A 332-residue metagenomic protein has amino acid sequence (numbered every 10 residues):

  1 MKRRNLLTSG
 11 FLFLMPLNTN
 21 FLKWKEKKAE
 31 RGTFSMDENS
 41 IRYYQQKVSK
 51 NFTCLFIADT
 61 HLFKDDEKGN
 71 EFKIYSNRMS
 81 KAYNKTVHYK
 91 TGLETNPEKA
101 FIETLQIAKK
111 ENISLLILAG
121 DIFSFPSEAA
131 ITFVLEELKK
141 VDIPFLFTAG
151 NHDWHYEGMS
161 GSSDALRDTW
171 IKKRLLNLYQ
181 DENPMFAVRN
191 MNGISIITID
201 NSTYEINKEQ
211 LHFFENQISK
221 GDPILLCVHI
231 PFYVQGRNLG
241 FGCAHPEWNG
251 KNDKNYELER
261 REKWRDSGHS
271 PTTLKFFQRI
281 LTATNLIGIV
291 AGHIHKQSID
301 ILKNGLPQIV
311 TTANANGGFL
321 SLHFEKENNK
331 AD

Functional and structural regions predicted by a protein language model:
R3-K25: N-terminal export signals
W24-E128: N-terminal active-site segment of His-dependent metallophosphoesterases
S35-V48, E128-L225, C243, E247-N252 (+3 more regions): Extended active-site neighborhood of metal-dependent phosphoesterases/phosphodiesterases
F56-A58, I117-G120, F145-N151, I199 (+3 more regions): Active-site neighborhood of phospho(di)ester-bond hydrolases with catalytic His/Asp-centered motifs
T60-L62, F123, D153-W154, T203-Y204 (+3 more regions): Short, solvent-exposed loop/turn segments at secondary-structure junctions
N70-T91, A165-W170, G242-S267: Charged, glycine/proline-rich intrinsically disordered loops and linkers
N96, F101-L115, S195-I197, Y204-L302: His/acidic metal-ligating clusters that form di-metal
D332: Acidic, His/Gly-rich catalytic cores of divalent-metal-dependent hydrolytic chemistry
